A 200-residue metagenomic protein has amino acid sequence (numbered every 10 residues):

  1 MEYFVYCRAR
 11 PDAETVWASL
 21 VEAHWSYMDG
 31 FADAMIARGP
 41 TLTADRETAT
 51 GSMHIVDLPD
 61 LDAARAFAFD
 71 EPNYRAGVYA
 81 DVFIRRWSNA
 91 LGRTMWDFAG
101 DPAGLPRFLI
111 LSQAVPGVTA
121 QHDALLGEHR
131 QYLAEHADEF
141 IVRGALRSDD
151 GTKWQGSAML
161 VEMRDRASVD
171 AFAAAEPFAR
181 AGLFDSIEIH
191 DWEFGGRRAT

Functional and structural regions predicted by a protein language model:
M1-T200: Conserved, structured core segments of small domains
